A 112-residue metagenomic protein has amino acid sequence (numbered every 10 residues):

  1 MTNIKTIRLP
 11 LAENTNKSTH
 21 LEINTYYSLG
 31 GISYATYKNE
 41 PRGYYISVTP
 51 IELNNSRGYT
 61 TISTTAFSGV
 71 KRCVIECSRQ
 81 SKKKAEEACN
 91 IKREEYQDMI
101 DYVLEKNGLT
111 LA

Functional and structural regions predicted by a protein language model:
M1-A66: Short N-terminal "domain-start" leader segments that mark the transition from disordered tails or signal peptides into
T19, K82, Y96-I100: Short amphipathic alpha-helical segments that mediate assembly, nucleic-acid/protein binding, or membrane association
T36, Y59-I62, N90-K92, Y102-K106: Surface-exposed beta-strand edges and their flanking turn/coil or helix-capping segments
V48-P50, T64, E95-A112: Short, mixed-charge low-complexity intrinsically disordered segments
I51-E52, G58-E87: A short, exposed loop/beta-hairpin motif centered on an aromatic-Gly-Thr core
A85, C89-Y96: Acidic, low-complexity intrinsically disordered segments
